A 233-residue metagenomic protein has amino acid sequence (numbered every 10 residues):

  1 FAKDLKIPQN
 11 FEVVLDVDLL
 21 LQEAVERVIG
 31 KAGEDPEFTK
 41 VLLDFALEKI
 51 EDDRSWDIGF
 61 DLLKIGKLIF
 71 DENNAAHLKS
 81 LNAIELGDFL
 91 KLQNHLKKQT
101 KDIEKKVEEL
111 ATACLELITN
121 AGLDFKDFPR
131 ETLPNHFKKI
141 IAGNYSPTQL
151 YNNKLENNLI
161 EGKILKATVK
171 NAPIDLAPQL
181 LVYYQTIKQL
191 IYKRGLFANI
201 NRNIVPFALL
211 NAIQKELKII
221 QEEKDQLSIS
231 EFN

Functional and structural regions predicted by a protein language model:
F1-G143, E223: Conserved ATP-dependent motor core of P-loop NTPases, especially the RecA-like helicase ATPase domain
K3-N10, L21, A75-K98, D175-N233: Accessory N-terminal region flanking or inserted into the helicase ATPase core in nucleic-acid motor proteins
E34-E48, D127-K215: Coupling/switch/interface segments within P-loop NTPase motor domains and analogous charged loops in nucleic-acid
